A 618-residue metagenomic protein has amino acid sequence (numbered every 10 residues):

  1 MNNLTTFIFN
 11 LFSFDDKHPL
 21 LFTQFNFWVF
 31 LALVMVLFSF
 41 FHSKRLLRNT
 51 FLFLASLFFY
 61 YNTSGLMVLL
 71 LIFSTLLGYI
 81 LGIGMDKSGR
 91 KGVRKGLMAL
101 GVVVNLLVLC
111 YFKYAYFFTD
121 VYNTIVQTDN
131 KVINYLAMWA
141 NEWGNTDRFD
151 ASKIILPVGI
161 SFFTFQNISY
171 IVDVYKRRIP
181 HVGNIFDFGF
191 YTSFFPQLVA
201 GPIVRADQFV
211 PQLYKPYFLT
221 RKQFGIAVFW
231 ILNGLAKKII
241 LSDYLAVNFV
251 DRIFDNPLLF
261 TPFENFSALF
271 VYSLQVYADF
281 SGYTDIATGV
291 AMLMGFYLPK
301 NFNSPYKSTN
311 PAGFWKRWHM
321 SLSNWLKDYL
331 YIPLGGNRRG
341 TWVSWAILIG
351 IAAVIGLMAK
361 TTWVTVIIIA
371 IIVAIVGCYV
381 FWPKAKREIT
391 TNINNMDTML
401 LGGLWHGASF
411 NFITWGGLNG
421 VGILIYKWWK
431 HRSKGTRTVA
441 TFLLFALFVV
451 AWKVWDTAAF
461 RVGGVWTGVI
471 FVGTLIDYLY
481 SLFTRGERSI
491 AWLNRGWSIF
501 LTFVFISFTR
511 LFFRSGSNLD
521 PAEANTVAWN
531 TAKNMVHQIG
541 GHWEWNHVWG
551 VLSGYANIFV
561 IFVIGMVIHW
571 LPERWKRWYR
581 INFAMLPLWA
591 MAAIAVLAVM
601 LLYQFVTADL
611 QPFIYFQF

Functional and structural regions predicted by a protein language model:
N2-Q617: Membrane-embedded transmembrane alpha-helical bundles that form the catalytic cores of multi-pass lipid-modifying
